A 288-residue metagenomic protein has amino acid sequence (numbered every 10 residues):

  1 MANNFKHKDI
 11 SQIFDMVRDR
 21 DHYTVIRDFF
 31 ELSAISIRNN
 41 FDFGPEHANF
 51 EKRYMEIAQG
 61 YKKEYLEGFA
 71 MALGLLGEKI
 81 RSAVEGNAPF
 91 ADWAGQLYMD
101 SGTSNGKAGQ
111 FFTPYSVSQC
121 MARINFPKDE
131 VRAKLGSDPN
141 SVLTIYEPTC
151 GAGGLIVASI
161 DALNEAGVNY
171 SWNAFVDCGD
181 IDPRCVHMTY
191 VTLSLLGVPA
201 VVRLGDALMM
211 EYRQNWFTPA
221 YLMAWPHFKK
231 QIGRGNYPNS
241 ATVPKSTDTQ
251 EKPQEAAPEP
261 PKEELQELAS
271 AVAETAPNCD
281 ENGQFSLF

Functional and structural regions predicted by a protein language model:
M1-S101: A short N-terminal interaction module
M16-Y23, K107-F112, T149, V176-G179: Short, charged/polar micro-motifs that form catalytic or ligand-binding hotspots
V25, P89, G109-T113, S137 (+1 more regions): Short, surface-exposed helix-loop/turn micro-motifs enriched in polar/charged residues
F41-E46, G106, E130-K134: Short, solvent-exposed secondary-structure capping/transition elements
D92-P127: Class I SAM-dependent transferase core
V117-Y221: Conserved S-adenosyl-L-methionine
T192-Q284, F288: S-adenosylmethionine
